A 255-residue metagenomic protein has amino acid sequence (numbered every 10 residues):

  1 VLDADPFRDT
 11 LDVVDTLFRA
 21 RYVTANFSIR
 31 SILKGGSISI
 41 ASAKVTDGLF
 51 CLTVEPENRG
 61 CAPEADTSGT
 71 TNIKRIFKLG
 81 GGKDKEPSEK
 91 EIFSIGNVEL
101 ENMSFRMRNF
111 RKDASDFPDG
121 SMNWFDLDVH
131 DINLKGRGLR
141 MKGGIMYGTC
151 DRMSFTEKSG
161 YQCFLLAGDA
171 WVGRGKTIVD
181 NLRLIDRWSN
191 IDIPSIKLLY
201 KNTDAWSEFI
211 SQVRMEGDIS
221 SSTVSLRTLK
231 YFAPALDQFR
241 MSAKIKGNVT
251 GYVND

Functional and structural regions predicted by a protein language model:
V1-G60, T71, K78-N109, H130-G144 (+3 more regions): Flexible beta-edge/linker motif
T10-F27, I40, K112-L134, G160-D169 (+3 more regions): Amphipathic hydrophobic-ligand
E64-I73: Surface-exposed loop/turn segments flanking beta-strands in extracellular/periplasmic regions
K142-C150, S159-A170: Contiguous, well-ordered beta-strand patches that form the walls/edges of small beta-barrel/beta-sandwich domains
G143-I145, C163, T177, Q212-R214 (+1 more regions): A general secondary-structure signal for short beta-strands and their flanking turns/coil in non-transmembrane regions
G148-D151, T228-K230: Short Pro/Gly-enriched beta-strand edge/turn motifs at strand-loop
C150-M153, K176-L182, D255: Transmembrane beta-strand segments that form the barrel wall of outer-membrane beta-barrel proteins
